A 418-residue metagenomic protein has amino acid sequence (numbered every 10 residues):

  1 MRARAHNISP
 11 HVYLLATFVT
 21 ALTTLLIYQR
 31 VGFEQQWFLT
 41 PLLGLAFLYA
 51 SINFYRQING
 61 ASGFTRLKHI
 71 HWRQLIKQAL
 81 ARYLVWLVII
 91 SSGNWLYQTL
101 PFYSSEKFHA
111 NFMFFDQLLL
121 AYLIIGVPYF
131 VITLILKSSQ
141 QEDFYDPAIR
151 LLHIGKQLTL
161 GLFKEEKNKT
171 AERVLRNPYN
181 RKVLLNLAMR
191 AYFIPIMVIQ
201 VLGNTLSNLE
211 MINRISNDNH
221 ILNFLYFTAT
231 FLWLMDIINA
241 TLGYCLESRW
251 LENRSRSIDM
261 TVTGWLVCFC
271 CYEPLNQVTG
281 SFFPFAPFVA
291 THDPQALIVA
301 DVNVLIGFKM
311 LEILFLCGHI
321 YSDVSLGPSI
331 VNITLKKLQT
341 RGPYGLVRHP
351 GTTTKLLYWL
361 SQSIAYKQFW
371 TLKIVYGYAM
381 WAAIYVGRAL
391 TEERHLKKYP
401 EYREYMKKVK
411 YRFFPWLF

Functional and structural regions predicted by a protein language model:
R2-I333, S361-K397, E401, K407-F418: Membrane-anchoring alpha-helices and their flanking helix-loop junctions
V331-G342: Extended, structured, electrostatic nucleic-acid-contact surfaces
T340-R341, G345-L356: Histidine-centered phosphotransfer motif of kinases
